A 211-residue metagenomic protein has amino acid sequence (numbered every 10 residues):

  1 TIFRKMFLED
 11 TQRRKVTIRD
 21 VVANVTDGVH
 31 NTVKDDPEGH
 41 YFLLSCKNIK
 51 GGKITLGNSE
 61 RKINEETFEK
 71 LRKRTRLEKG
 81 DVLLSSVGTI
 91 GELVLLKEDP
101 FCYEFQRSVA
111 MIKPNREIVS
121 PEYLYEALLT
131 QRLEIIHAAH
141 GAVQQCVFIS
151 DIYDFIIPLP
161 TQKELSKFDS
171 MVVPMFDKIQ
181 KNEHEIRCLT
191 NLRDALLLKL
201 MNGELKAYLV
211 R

Functional and structural regions predicted by a protein language model:
T1-V29, P158, Q162-Y208: Non-catalytic DNA-recognition/assembly elements of restriction-modification systems
T11-T55, E65-K73, I90, H140: Low-complexity, Lys/Gly-biased intrinsically disordered segments
K50-I63, V82-S85, T89-F105, P121-E126 (+1 more regions): Short, ligand-facing micro-motifs at secondary-structure edges
F68, A110-P114, D154-L159, P174-Q180: Short, well-ordered beta-strand elements within core beta-sheets of diverse protein domains
S86, C102-V109, G141-S166: A short glycine-rich beta-alpha junction/loop motif
I118-Y123, Q162-S166: Short, conserved charged micro-motifs
